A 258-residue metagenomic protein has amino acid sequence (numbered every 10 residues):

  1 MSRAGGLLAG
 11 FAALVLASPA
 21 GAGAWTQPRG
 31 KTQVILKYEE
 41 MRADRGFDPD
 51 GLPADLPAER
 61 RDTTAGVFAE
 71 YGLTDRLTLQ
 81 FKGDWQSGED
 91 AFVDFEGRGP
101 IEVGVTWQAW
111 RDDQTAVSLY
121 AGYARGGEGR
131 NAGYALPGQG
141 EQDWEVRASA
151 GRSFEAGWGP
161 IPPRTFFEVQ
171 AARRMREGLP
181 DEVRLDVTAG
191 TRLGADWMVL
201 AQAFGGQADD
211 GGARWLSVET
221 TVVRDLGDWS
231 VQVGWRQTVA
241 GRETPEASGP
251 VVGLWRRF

Functional and structural regions predicted by a protein language model:
S18-G51, D55-P57, A148, W158-P163: Outer-membrane beta-barrel biogenesis signature
T26-Q27, Y38-E40, Y71, W107-A109 (+5 more regions): Residue-level signature of outer-membrane beta-barrel architecture
K31, D62-T64, R98-G104, D143-E145 (+3 more regions): Transmembrane beta-barrel architecture of outer-membrane proteins
L36-E40, F81-W85, L119-R125, P163-R173 (+4 more regions): Transmembrane beta-barrel strands of outer-membrane/channel proteins
M41, T74-T78, Q86, W110-Q114 (+4 more regions): Outer-membrane beta-barrel channels and translocator barrels
L52-D55, G88-V93, A132-P137, A172-M175 (+3 more regions): Extracellular loop and loop/strand-boundary signature of outer-membrane beta-barrel proteins
W85-V183, V187, D225: Outer-membrane pore/translocation modules
E102-V105, V222-G227, G234, E246-F258: Outer-membrane beta-barrel "beta-signal"
